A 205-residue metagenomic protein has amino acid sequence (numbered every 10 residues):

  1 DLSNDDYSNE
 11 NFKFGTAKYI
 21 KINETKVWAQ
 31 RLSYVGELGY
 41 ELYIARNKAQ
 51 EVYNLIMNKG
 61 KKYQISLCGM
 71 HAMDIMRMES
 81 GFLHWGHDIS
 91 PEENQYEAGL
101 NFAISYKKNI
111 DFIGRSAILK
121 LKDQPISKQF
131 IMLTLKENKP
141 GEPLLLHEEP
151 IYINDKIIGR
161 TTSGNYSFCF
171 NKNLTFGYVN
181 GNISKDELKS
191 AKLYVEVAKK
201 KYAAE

Functional and structural regions predicted by a protein language model:
D1-E205: Conserved, structured C-terminal
